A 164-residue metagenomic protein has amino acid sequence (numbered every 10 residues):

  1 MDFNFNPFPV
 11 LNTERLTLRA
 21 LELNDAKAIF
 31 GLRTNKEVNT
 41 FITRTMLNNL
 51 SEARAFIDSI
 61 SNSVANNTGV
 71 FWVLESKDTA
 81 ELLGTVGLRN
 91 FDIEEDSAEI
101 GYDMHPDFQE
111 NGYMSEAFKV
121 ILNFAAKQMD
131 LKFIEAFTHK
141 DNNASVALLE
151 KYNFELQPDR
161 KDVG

Functional and structural regions predicted by a protein language model:
M1-N39, F71, E75-G164: Acyl-donor (CoA/ACP) binding surface of acyl/acetyltransferases
E37-S59, V70: Conserved GNAT-fold acetyl-CoA-binding loop/helix
I60-S61, E110: Short helix-to-loop capping/linker segments positioned immediately adjacent to catalytic or ligand/cofactor-binding
S61-N62, L88: Short beta-turn/strand-loop junction motif enriched in small, turn-promoting residues
S63-N67: Short loop/turn motifs at secondary-structure junctions and domain boundaries
